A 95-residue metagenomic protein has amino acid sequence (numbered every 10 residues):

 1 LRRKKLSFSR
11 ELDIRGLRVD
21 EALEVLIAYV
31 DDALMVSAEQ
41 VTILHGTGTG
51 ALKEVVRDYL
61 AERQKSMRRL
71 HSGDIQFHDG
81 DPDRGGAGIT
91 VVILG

Functional and structural regions predicted by a protein language model:
L1-G95: Long, charged, low-complexity intrinsically disordered regions
